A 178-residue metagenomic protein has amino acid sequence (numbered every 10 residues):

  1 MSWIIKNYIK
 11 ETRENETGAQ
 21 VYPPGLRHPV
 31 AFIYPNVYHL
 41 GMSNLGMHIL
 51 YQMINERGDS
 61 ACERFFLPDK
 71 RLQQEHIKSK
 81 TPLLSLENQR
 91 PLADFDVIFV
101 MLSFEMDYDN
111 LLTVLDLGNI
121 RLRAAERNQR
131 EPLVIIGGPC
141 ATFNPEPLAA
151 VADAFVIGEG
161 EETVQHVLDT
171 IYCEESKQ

Functional and structural regions predicted by a protein language model:
M1-G25, H76-L84: Short N-terminal or domain-adjacent regulatory/targeting segments
G25-L26, S43: N-terminal phosphate-binding or glycine-rich loops at protein starts, especially the Walker A/P-loop of NTPases
P35, G41-Q52, R57-A61, P68-H76 (+2 more regions): Low-complexity, highly charged intrinsically disordered N-terminal segments that act as targeting/localization
H39-L40, D107: Eukaryotic short linear interaction motifs
A61-E63, A154: Conserved beta-strand segments of alpha/beta enzyme cores
P68-Q178: Glycine-rich beta-alpha loop elements in corrinoid/cobalamin-binding modules across cobalamin-dependent enzymes
